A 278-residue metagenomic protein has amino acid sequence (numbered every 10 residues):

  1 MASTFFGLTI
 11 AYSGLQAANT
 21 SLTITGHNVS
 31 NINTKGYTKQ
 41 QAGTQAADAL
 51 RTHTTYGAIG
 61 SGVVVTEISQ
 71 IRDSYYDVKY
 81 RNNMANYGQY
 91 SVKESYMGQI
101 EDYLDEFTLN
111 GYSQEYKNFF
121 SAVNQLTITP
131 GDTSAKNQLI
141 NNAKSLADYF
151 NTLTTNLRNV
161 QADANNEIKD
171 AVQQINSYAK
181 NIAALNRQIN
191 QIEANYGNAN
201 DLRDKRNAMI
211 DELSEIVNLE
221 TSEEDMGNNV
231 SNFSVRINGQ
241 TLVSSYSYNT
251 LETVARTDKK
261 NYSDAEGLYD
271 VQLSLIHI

Functional and structural regions predicted by a protein language model:
A2-S13, A18-V92, Y96, N181 (+1 more regions): Phosphate-proximal small/polar/acidic motifs at interfaces that engage nucleotide phosphates, polyphosphates
T4-G7, A11-G14, N82, Q89 (+7 more regions): Surface positions of alpha-helical coiled-coils, especially the charged/polar e/g heptad sites that form inter-helical
V92-N151: Hydrophobic alpha-helical hairpins/lids featuring a short glycine-rich hinge
F107, V123-T133, L157-V160, A164 (+1 more regions): Secondary-structure edge/capping motif, primarily at the C-terminal ends of alpha-helices and the immediately following
L126-G131, Y149-N159, D211-T221: Amphipathic alpha-helical coiled-coil segments
L139-A147, I175, I182, L202-I210: Short amphipathic alpha-helical coiled-coil/interface segments
L146-I189: Long, non-coiled-coil amphipathic alpha-helical linker/lever segments that couple catalytic cores to other domains
